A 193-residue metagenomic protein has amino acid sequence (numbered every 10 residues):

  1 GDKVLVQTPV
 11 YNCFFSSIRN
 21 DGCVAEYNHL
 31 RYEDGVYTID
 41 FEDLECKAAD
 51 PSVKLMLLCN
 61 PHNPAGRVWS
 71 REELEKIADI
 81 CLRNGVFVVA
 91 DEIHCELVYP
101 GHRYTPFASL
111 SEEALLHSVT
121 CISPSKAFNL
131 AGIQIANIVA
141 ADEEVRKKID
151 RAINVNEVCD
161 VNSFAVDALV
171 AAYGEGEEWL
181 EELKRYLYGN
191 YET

Functional and structural regions predicted by a protein language model:
G1-I18: Conserved PLP-anchoring active-site segment centered on the Schiff-base-forming lysine
T8, Y27-Y32: Short beta->alpha connector loops at strand-helix junctions that form conserved, small/polar/Pro-enriched
S16-S17, I80, L110: Hydrophobic/aromatic ligand-binding patch that stacks against planar heteroaromatic rings of cofactors or nucleotides
N20-E26: A short helix-loop-beta submotif of the ANL/AMP-binding
C23, R83-F87, L115-L116: A short helix->loop->beta-strand "cap" motif at the edges of active sites that frequently abuts
L30-H102: Active-site phosphate-binding strand-loop segment of PLP-dependent enzymes
H117-T193: PLP-dependent aminotransferase class I/II
